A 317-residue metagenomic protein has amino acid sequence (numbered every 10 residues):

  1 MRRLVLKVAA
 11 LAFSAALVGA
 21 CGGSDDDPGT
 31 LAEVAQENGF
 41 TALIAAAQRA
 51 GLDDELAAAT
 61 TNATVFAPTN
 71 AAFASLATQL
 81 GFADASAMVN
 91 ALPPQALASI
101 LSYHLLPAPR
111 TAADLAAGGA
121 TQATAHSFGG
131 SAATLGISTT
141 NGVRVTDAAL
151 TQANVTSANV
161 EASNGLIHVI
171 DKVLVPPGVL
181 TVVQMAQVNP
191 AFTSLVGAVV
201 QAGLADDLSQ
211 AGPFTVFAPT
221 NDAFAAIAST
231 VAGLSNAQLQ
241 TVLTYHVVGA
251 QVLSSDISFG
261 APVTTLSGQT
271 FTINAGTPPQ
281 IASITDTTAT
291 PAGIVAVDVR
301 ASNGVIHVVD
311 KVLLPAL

Functional and structural regions predicted by a protein language model:
M1-G19: Sec-dependent bacterial lipoprotein signal peptides
L4, C21-L317: Mature, structured domains of secreted/extracytosolic soluble proteins
